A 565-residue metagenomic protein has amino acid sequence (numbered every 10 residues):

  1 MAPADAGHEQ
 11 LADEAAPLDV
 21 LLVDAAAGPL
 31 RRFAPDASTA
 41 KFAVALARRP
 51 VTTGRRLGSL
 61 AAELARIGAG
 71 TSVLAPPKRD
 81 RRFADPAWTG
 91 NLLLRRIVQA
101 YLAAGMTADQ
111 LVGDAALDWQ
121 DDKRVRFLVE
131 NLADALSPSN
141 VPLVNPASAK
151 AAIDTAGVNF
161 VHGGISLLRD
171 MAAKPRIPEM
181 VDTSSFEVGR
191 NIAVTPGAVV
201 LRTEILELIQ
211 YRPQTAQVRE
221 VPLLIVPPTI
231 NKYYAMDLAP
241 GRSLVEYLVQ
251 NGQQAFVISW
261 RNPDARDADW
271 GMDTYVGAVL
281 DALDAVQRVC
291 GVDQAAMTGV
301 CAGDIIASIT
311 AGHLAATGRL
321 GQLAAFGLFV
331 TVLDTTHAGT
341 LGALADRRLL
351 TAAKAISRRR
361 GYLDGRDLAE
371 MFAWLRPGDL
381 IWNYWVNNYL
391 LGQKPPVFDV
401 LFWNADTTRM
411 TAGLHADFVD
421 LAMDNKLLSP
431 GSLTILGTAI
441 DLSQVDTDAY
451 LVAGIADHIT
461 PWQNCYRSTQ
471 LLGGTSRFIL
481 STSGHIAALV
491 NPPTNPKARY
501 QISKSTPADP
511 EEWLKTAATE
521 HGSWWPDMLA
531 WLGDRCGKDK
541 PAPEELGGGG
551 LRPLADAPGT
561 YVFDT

Functional and structural regions predicted by a protein language model:
M1-E207, V218-R219, F256, G321 (+4 more regions): Amphipathic, low-complexity, repeat-rich surface-exposed segments
L117-D154, V161, R288-V292, I306 (+2 more regions): Alpha/beta-hydrolase-fold enzymes
T215-V289, G339-T340, P492-D509: Cap/lid segment of the alpha/beta-hydrolase catalytic domain
N262, A456, S481-Y500, K504-P507 (+3 more regions): Histidine-bearing beta->alpha loop at or near hydrolase active sites
L283-G303: Alpha/beta-hydrolase fold nucleophile elbow
N404-I440, T447-D448: Mobile cap/lid helix-loop segments that gate and shape the active-site cleft of serine hydrolases
L451-A453, D457: Short beta-strand/loop motif that positions the catalytic acidic residue of the alpha/beta-hydrolase fold
P461-L471, T482: Short alpha-helix in the alpha/beta-hydrolase fold that links the catalytic acid
